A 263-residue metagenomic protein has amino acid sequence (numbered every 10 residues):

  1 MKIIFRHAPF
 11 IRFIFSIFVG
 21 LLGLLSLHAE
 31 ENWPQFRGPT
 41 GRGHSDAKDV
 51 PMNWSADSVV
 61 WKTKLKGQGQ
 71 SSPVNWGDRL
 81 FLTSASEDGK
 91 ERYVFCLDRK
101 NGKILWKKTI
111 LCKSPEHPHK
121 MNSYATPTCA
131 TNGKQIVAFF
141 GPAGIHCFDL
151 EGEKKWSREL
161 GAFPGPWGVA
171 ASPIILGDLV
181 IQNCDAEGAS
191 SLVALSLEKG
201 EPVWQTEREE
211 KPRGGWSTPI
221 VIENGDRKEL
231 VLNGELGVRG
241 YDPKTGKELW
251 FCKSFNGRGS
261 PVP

Functional and structural regions predicted by a protein language model:
M1-R12: N-terminal secretory signal peptides that target proteins for export/translocation
K2-I3, F18, V60, L82: Short intrinsically disordered, low-complexity coil segments enriched in acidic
R12-S26: Bacterial N-terminal signal peptides
H28-P263: Noncatalytic, solvent-exposed loop/strand surfaces of beta-propeller-type extracellular/periplasmic domains
